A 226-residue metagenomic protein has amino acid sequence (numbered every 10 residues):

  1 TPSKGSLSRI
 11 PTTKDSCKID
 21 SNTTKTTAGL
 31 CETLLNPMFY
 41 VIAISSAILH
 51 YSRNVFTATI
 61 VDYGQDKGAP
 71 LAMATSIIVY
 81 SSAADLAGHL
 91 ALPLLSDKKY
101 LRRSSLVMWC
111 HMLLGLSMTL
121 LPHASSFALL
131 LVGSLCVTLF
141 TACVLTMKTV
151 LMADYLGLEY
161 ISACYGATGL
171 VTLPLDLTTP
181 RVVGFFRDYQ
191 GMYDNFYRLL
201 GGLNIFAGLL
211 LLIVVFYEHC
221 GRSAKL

Functional and structural regions predicted by a protein language model:
T1-I44: Long, low-complexity inter-transmembrane loops of multi-pass membrane transporters
G29-L94, V144-L145, T149-M152, T178-F186: Extracytoplasmic gate region of multi-pass secondary transporters
A47, L129-C143, G169: Hydrophobic core of transmembrane alpha-helices in multi-pass small-molecule transporters, especially MFS/SLC-type
S76-D85, V137, T168-T172, L203: Transmembrane alpha-helical segments of major facilitator superfamily
Y100, H123-S125: Helix-breaking motifs and short loop linkers at transmembrane-helix boundaries and internal kinks in secondary membrane
S104-L120: Structural signature of the two symmetry-related core transmembrane helices
S105, V182-N204, G221-L226: A membrane-interface helix-boundary motif in multi-pass transporters
Y155-Y193: A late C-terminal transmembrane helix in Major Facilitator Superfamily
